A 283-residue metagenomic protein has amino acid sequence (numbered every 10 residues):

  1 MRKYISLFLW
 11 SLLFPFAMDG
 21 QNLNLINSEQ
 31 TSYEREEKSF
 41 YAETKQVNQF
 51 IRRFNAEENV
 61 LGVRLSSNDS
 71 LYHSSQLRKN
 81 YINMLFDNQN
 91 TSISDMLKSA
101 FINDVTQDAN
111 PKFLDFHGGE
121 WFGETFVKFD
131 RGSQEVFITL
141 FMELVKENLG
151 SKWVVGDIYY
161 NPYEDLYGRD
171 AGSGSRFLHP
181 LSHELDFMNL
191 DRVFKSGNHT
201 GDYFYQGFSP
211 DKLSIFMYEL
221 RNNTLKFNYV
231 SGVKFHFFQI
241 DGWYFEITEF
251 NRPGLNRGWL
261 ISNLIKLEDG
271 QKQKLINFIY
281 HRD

Functional and structural regions predicted by a protein language model:
M1-Y41: Bacterial Sec-dependent N-terminal signal peptides
E29-A100, F177-R221: Core segments of small alpha/beta cavity-forming domains
R35-A56, F113-G168: Long, acidic/polar, low-complexity amphipathic helices and coiled-coil-like
L65-G150: Short N-terminal edge-element motif at the start of the domain
D115-W121, N148, F227-G232, N251-L255: Short, ordered beta-strand-loop transition motifs
E135-R192, G197, K234-D283: Short beta-strand edge/turn micro-motifs at domain boundaries
S214-Q239: Long terminal regulatory regions of eukaryotic proteins
